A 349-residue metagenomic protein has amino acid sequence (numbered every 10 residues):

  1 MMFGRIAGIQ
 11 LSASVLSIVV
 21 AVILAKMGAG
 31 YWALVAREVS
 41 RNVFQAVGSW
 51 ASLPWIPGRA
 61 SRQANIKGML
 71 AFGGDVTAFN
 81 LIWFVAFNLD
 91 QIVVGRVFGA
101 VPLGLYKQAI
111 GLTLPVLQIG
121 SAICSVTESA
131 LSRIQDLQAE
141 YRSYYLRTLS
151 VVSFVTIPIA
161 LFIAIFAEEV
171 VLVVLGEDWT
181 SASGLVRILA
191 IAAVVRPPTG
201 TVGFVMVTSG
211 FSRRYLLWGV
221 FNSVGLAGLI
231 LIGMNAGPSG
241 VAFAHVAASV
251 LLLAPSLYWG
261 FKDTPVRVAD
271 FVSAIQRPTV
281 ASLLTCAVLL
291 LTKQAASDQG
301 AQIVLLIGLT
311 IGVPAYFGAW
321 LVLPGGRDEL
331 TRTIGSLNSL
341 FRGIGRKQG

Functional and structural regions predicted by a protein language model:
G4, Y31-W32, V47-N88, V126 (+4 more regions): Interhelical loop/hinge segments that connect adjacent transmembrane helices in multipass membrane
I9-A21, A33-W50, F79, W83 (+6 more regions): Short runs within selected transmembrane alpha-helices of multi-pass transporters and secretion channels
V19, I23-M27, R142-P197, A227-N235 (+2 more regions): Alpha-helical transmembrane segments of multi-pass membrane transport and lipid-handling proteins
I23-M27, F84-P115, A130-R133, I165-D178 (+1 more regions): Helix-terminus/linker motif at the lipid-water interface of multi-pass membrane proteins
Y31, K67-V76, I92-L114, R142-S143 (+2 more regions): Interfacial/gating helices of multi-pass transporter permease domains
V43, D75, D90-V94, P102-S121 (+2 more regions): Alpha-helical transmembrane segments of polytopic membrane transporters and translocases
P57, A109-T156, T201-T208: Helix-loop junctions and terminal segments of transmembrane helices in multi-pass membrane transport/translocation
F261, V266-F271, A287-G349: Membrane-proximal transmembrane or re-entrant/amphipathic helices at the cytosolic face
